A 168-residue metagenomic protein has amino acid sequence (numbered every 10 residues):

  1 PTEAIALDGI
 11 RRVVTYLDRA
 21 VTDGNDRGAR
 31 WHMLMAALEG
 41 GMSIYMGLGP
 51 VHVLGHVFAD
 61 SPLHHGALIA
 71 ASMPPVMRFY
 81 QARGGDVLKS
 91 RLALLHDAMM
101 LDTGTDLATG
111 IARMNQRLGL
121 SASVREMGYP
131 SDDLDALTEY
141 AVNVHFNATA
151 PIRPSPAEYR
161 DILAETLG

Functional and structural regions predicted by a protein language model:
P1-M46, P151: Carboxylate- and glycine-rich phosphate/diphosphate-binding segment that chelates Mg2+/Mn2+
A6, R30-M33, L92, L134 (+1 more regions): Hydrophobic packing residues in well-ordered alpha-helices of helical domains and bundles
L7-R11, L48-G49, D86, A112-G119 (+1 more regions): Short acidic alpha-helix initiation/capping motifs at coil-to-helix transition points, especially at protein N-termini
V13-Y16, A36-G40, L54, F58 (+1 more regions): Buried hydrophobic packing segments
M33-G41, M73, I111, N115 (+2 more regions): Short alpha-helical scaffolding segments that buttress acidic/His motifs in well-ordered protein cores
L38-I69, V144-T149: Glycine-rich phosphate/pyrophosphate-binding beta-alpha loops
S61-D133: Gly/Pro-rich interdomain helix-loop hinge
P130-G168: Short, amphipathic C-terminal "tail helix"
